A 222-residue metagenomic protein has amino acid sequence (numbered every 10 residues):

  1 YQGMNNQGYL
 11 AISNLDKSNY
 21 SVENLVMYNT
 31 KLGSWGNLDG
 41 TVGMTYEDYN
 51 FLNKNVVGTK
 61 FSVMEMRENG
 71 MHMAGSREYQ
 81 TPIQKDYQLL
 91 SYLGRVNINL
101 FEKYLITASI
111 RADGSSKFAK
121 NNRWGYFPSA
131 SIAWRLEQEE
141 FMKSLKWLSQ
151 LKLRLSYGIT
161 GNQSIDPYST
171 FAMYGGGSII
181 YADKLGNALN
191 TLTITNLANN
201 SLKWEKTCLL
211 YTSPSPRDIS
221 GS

Functional and structural regions predicted by a protein language model:
Y1-S213, S220-S222: Extracellular/periplasmic, surface-exposed regions of secreted and cell-surface proteins
